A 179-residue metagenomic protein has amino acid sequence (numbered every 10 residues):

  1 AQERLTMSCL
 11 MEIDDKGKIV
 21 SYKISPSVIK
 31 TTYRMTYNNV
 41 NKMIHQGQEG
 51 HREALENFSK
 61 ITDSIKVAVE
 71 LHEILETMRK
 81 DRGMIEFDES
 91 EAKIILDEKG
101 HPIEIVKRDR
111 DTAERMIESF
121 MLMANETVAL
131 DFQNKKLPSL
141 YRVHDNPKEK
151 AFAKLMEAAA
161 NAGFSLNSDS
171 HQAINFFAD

Functional and structural regions predicted by a protein language model:
A1-D179: Electropositive polyanion-binding surfaces
